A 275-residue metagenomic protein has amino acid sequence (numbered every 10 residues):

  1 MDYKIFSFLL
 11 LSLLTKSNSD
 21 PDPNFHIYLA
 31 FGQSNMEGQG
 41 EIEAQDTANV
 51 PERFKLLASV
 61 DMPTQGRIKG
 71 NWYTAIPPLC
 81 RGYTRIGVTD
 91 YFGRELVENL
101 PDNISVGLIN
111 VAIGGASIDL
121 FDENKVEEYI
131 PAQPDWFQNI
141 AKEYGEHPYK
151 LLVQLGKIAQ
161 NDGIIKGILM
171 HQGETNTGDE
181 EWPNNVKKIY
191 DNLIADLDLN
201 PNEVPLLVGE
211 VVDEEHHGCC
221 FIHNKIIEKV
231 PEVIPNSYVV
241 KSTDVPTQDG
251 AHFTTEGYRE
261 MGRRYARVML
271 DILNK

Functional and structural regions predicted by a protein language model:
Y3-K16: Cleavable N-terminal signal peptides of Sec/SRP-targeted secreted and luminal proteins
D20-K275: Cell-envelope and extracellular/periplasmic
